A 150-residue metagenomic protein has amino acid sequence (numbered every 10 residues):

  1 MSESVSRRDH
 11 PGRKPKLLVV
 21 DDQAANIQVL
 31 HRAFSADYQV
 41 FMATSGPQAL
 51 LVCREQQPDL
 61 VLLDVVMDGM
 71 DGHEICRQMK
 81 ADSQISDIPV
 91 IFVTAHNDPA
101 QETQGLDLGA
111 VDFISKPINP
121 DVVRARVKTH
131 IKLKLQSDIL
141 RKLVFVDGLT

Functional and structural regions predicted by a protein language model:
M1-L18, D22, R54: Non-catalytic signal-transmission and effector/linker regions of two-component phosphorelay proteins
G12, A24-M42: Two-component/phosphorelay signaling modules centered on CheY-like receiver
D21, D64, T94: Active-site residues of response regulator receiver
M42-L60: Acidic, metal-coordinating helix/loop segments flanking the phosphotransfer/catalytic sites of two-component signaling
M67: Receiver (REC) domain active-site loop signature in two-component systems and cognate sites in sensor histidine kinases
R141-T150: Conserved nucleotide-binding and Mg2+-coordinating catalytic segments in signaling enzymes
